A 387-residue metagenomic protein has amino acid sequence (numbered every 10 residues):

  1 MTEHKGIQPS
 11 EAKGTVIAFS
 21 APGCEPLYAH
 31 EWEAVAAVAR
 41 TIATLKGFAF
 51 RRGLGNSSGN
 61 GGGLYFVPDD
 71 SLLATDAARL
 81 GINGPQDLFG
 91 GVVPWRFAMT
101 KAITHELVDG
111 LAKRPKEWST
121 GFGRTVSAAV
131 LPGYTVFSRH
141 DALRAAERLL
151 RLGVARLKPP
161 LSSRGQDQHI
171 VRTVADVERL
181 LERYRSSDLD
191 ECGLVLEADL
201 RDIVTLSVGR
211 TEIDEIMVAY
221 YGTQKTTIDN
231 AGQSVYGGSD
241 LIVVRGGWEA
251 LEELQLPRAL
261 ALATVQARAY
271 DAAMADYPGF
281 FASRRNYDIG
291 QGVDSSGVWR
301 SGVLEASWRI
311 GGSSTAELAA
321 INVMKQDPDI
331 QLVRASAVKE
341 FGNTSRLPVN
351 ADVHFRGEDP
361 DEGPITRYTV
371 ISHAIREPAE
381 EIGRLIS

Functional and structural regions predicted by a protein language model:
S10-F50, W118-G121: Short, charged N-terminal beta->alpha structural module
L45-R151: Conserved N-proximal alpha/beta basic substrate-recognition cap immediately N-terminal to, or forming the N-lobe
G53, V195, D276-N286, I330-A337: Flexible, glycine/charged-enriched surface loops at secondary-structure junctions
G59, L200-R201, A282-D294, S336-G342: A glycine-rich phosphate-binding loop feature that marks nucleotide/adenosyl-phosphate handling sites
T104-H105, D109-L194, R201, E212-E215 (+2 more regions): Active-site nucleotide/adenylate-binding loops and adjacent lid/helix of ATP-dependent enzymes
R172, E178-G237, N286-V303, S307 (+1 more regions): Phosphate-binding site of ATP-dependent enzymes
E212-M274, A306-K339: ATP-dependent carboxylate/phosphate-activation module, predominantly the ATP-grasp catalytic core and closely related
Q326-S387: Peripheral (often C-terminal) accessory segments that flank ATP-dependent C-N-forming ligase machineries
